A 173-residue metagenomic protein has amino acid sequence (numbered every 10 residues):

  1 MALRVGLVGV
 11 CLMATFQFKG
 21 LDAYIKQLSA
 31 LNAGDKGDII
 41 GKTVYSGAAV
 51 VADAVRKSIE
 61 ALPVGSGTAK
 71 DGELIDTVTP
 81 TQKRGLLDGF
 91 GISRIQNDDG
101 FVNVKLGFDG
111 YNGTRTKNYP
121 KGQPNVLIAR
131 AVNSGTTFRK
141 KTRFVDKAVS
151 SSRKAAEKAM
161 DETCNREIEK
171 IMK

Functional and structural regions predicted by a protein language model:
A2-V104, K121, N125-K173: Short, Lys/Arg-rich flexible segments
G107: Acidic/histidine-rich alpha-helical segments that form the ligand environment of transition-metal centers
G110-P124: Short, surface-exposed beta-strand/loop "edge" segments at domain boundaries and coil↔beta transitions
